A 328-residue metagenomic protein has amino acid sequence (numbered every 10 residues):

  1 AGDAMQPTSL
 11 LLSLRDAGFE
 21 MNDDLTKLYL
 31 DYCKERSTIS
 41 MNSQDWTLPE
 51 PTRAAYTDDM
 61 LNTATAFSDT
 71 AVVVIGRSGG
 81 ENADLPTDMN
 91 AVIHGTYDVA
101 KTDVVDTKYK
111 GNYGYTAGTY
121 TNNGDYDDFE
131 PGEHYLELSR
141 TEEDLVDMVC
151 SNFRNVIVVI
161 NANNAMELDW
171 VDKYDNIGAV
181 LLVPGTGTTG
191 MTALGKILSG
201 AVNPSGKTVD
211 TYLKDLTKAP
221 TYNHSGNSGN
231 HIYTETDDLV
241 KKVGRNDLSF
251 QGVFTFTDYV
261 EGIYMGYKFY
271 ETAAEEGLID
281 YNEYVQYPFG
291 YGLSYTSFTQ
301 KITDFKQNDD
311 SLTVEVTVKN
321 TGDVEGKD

Functional and structural regions predicted by a protein language model:
A1-D328: C-terminal non-catalytic regions of proteins with extracellular/luminal or membrane-system context
